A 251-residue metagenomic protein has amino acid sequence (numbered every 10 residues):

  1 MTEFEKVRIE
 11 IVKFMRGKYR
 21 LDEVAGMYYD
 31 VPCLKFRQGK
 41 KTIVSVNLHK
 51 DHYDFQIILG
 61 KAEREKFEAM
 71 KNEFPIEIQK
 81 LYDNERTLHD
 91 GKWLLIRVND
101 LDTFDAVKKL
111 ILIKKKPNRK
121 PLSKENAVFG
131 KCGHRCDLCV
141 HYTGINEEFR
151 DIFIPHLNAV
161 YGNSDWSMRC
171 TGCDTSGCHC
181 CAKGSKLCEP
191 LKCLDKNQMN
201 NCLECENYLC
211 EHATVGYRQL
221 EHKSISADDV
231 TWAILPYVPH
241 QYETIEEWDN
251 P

Functional and structural regions predicted by a protein language model:
M1-L34, E77-L81: Charge-rich, low-complexity N-terminal segments
I11, F74-L81, V107, R169 (+3 more regions): Amphipathic alpha-helical interface surfaces
D22, Y29-R37, N163, M168-T171: Secondary-shell segments that build the walls of catalytic and ion/ligand-binding clefts
Y28-T87: Short, conserved beta-strand/beta-arch hydrophobic-aromatic motifs that form part of recognition grooves or interface
Q56, W93-R97, C205: Active-site scaffold segments
A62, T103, Y208-E211: Short Gly/Pro-enriched loop/turn and capping motifs at secondary-structure junctions
E77-P121: Well-ordered alpha/beta subsegment
L122-P251: Cysteine-centered metal-binding/redox modules
